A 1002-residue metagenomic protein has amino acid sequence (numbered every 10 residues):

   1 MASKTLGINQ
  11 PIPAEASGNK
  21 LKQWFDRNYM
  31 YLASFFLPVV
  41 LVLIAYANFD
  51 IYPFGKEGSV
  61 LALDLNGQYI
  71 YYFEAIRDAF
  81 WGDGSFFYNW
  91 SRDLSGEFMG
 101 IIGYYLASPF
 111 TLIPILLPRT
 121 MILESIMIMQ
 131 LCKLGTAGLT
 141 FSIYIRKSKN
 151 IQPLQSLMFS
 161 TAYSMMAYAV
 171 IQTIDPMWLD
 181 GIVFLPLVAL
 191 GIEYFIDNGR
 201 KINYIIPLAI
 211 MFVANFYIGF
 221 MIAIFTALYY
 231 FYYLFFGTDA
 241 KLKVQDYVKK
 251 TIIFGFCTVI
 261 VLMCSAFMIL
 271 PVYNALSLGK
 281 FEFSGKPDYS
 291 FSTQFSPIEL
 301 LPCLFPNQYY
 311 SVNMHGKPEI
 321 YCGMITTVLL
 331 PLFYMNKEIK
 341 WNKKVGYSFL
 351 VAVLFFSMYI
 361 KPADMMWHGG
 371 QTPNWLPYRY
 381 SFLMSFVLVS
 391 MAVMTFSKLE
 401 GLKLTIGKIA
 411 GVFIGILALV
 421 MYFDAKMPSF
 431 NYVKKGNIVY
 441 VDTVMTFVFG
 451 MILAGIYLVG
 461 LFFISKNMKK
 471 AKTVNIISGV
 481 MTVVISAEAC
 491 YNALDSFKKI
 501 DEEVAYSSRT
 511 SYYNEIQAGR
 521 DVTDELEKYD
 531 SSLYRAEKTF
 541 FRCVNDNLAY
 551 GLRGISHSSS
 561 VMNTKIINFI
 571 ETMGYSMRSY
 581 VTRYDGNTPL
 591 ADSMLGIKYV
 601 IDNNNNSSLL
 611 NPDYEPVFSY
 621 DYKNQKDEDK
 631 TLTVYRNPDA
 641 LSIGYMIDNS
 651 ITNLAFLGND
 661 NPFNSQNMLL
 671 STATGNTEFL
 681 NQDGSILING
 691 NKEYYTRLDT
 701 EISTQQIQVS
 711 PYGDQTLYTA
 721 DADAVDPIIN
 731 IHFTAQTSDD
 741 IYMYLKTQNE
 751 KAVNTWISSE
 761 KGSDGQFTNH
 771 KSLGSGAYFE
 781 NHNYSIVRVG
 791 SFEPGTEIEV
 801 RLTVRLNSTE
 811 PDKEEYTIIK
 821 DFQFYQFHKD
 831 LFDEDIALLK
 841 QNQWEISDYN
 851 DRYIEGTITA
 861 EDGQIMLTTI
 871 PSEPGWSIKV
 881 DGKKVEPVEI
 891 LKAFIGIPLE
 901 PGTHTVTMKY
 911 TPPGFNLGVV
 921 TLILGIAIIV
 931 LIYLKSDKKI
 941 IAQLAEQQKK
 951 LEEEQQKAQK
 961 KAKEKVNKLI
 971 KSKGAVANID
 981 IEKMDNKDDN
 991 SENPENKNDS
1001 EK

Functional and structural regions predicted by a protein language model:
M1-Y52, K249-I253, V459, N475-M481 (+2 more regions): Start-transfer (signal-anchor) and selected internal transmembrane alpha helices of multi-pass inner/ER membrane
P13-F98, D501-V504, R509-V544, L548 (+1 more regions): Hydrophobic alpha-helical membrane-insertion signals
P38, Q130-S148, P153-T238, K250-Y273 (+2 more regions): Membrane-embedded helix bundles of polyisoprenyl
V39-F141, T161-I182, M221, L276-F283 (+5 more regions): Membrane-interface coil-to-helix junctions
L63-I76, P109, K250-I253, C257-K337 (+8 more regions): Periplasmic/ER-lumenal interhelical loops and adjacent helix-loop junctions in multi-pass membrane proteins
Y72, I686, G690-Q955, E1001: Active-site-proximal, structured, solvent-exposed surfaces of multi-pass membrane proteins that position macromolecular
I218, V345-M365, Q371-E515, T903-E952: Contiguous transmembrane helix-bundle modules in multi-pass membrane proteins
V484-Y513, D524-L595, L641, I647-I651 (+4 more regions): Extracytoplasmic/lumenal acceptor-recognition loop(s) of multi-pass membrane glycoenzymes
